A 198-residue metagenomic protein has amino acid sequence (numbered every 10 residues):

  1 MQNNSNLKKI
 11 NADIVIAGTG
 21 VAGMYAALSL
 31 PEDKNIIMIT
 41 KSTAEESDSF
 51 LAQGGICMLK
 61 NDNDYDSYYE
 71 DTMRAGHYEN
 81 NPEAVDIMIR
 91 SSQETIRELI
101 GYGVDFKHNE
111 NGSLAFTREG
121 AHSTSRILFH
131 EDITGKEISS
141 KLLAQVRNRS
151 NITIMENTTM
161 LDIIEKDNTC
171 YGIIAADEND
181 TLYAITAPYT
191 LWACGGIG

Functional and structural regions predicted by a protein language model:
M1-A17, V21, T153: N-terminal charge/polar-biased segments
N3-N6, T40-Y171, A175: Conserved N-terminal/central alpha/beta ligand/cofactor-binding core
K9-A12, N179-Y189: Core beta-strand elements of the Rossmann-like FAD/NAD(P) dinucleotide-binding domain in flavoenzyme oxidoreductases
A12-M38: N-terminal Rossmann-like FAD-binding beta1-loop-alpha1 element of flavoenzymes
G20-V21, T43, I133, I197: Residue-level detector of alpha-helix initiation sites
Y189-G198: Glycine-rich loop(s) and the adjacent beta-strand/alpha-helix scaffold that form part
